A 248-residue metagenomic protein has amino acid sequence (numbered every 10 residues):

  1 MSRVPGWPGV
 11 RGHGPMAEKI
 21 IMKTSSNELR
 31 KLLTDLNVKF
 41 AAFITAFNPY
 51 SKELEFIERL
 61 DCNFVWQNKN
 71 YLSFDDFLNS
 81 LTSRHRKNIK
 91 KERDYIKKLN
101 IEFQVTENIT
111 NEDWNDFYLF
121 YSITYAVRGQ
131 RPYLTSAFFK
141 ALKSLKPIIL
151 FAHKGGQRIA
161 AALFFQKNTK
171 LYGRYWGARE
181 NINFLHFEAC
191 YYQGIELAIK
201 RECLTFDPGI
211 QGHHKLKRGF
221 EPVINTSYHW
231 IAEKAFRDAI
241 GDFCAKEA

Functional and structural regions predicted by a protein language model:
M1-E58, K170-W230, K234, G241: Acyl-donor binding region in acyl/amide transferases
R30-N183, H229-W230: A conserved beta-strand-loop-helix scaffold within acyl/acetyltransferase catalytic domains
S122-G129, Q157, L163-F164, I195-C203 (+3 more regions): Hydrophobic alpha-helix feature that most strongly marks membrane-spanning transmembrane helices and their immediate
D238-A248: C-terminal domain-closing interface element
